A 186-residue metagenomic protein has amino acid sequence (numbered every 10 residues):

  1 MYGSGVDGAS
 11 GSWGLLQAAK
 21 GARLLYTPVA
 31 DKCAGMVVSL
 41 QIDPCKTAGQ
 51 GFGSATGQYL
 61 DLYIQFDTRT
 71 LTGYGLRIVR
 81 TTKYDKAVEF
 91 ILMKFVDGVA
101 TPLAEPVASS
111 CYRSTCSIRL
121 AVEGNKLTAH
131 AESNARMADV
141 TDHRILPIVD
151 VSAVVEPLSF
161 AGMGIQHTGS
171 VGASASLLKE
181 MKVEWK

Functional and structural regions predicted by a protein language model:
M1, V6, K86-F90, A100 (+1 more regions): Hydrophobic residues embedded in beta-strands of well-ordered beta-sheets
A9-F90: Secretory/extracellular carbohydrate-interaction modules and structurally similar beta-sandwich "look-alikes"
G35-D43, D61-Y63, G75, S117-E123 (+3 more regions): Residues within well-ordered beta-strands of beta-sheet-rich folds
V38-L40, Y112-V149: Carbohydrate-binding surfaces in secreted/extracellular proteins
I42-P44, F66, R80, V96 (+3 more regions): Short beta-strand segments enriched in hydrophobic/aromatic residues within well-folded beta-rich domains
Y63-D67, M93-F95, H130-R136, M163 (+1 more regions): Predominantly extracellular/luminal cell-surface or secreted proteins
K94-R119: Short, aromatic/His-centered strand-loop micro-motif at the edge of beta-sheets
V149-K186: Ligand-recognition surfaces built from glycine- and aromatic
